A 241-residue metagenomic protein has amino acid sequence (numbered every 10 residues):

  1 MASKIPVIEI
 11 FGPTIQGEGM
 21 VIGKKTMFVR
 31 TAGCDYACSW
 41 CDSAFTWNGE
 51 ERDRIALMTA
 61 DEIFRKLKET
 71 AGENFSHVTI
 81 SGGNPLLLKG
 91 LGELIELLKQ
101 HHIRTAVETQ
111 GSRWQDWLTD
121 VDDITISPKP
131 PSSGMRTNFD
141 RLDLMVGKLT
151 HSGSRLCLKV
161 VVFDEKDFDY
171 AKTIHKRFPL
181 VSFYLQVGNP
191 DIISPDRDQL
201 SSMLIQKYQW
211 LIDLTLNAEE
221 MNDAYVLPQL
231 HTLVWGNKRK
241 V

Functional and structural regions predicted by a protein language model:
M1-A32, Y36-W40, A44, A218-E219 (+2 more regions): Flexible, acidic/Gly-rich N-terminal and inter-domain linker regions that tether and position cofactor-handling modules
P6, F28-R30, D42, T79 (+3 more regions): Conserved beta-strand segments that form the floor/walls of ligand-binding pockets within enzyme and binding domains
I8-E9, I15, K25, A37-D122: Conserved Radical SAM active-site core
T14, T31, S43, N48-E50 (+5 more regions): Generic signature of intrinsically disordered, low-complexity segments enriched in small/polar residues
A32, G82, V162: Conserved residues at beta->alpha junctions
F75, L86-V241: Conserved AdoMet/S-adenosylmethionine-binding subsite of the radical SAM
